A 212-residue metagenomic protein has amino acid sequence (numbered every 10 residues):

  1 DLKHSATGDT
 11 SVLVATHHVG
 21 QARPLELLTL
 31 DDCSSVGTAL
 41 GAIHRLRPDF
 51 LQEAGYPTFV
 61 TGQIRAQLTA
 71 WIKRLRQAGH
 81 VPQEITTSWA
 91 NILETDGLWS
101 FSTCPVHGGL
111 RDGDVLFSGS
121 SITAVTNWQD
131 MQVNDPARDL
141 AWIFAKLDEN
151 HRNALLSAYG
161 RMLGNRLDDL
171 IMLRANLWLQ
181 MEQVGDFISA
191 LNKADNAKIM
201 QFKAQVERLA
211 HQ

Functional and structural regions predicted by a protein language model:
D1-Y56: ATP-binding pocket architecture of kinase catalytic cores
S11-E26, R45-D49, R65-L75, R161 (+1 more regions): A glycine-centered beta->alpha junction motif in the catalytic cores of kinase/phosphotransferase enzymes
D32, V81-S88, K198-L209: Extended, well-ordered alpha-helical scaffold segments
L46-G108: An alpha-helical support segment within catalytic cores of ATP-dependent transferases
G109, G113-V115: Catalytic-loop signature of eukaryotic-like protein kinases
L116-M172: Active-site Asp-x-Gly
N150, A154-Q212: Helix-rich C-terminal or lid/interface subdomains of diverse kinases
